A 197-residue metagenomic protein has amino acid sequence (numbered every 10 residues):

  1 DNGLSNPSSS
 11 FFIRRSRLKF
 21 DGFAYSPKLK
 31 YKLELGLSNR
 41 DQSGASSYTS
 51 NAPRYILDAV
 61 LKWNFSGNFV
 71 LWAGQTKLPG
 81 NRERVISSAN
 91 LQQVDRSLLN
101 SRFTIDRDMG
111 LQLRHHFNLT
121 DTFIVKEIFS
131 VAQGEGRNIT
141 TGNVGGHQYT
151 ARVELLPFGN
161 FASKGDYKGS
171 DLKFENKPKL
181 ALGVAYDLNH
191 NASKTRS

Functional and structural regions predicted by a protein language model:
D1, G183-R196: Short glycine/proline- and aromatic-enriched beta-strand/turn motifs that initiate or cap beta-hairpins
D1-R137, G142-K164, P178-A181: Outer membrane beta-barrel
G169-P178, L182, Y186: Carbohydrate-interacting regions of secretory-pathway proteins
